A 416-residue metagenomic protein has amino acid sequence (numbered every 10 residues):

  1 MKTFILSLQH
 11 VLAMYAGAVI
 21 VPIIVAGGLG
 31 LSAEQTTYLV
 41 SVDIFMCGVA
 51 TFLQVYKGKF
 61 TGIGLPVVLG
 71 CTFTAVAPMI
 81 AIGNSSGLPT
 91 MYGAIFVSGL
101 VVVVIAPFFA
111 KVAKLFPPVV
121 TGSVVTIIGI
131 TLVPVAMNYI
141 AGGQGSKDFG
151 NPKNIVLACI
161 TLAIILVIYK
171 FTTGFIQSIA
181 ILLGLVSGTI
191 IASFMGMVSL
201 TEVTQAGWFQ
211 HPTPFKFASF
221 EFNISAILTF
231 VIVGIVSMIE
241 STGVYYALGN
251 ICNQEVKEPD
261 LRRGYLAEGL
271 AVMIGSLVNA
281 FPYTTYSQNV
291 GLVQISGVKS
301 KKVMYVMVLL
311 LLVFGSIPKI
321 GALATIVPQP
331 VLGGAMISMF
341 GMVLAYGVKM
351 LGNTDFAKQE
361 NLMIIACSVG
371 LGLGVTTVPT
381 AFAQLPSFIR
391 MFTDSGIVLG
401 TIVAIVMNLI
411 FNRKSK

Functional and structural regions predicted by a protein language model:
M1-P66, T74-I82: N-terminal signal-anchor module of multipass membrane proteins
L6-M14, A18, G150-L162, I179-A180 (+3 more regions): Hydrophobic, membrane-embedded alpha-helices of multi-pass small-molecule transporters
A18-P22, A26, T161-F171, I179-L182 (+4 more regions): Juxtamembrane interface elements at the cytosolic ends of transmembrane helices in multi-pass membrane proteins
A26-G62, T229-K301: Membrane-embedded helical hairpins/re-entrant loop segments and their flanking transmembrane helices within multi-pass
Y38, F60-F73, K114-S123, I176-L182 (+4 more regions): Short, non-helical or kinked segments that cap or interrupt transmembrane helices
I80, Y169, N289-S300, L310-F314: Interfacial segments of multi-pass membrane proteins
I82-S199, V308, L312-K416: Membrane-embedded alpha-helical modules
F171-L183, W208-F217, A226, G243-L266: Hydrophobic, small-residue-rich membrane helices and short re-entrant helix-turn-helix hairpins that build
